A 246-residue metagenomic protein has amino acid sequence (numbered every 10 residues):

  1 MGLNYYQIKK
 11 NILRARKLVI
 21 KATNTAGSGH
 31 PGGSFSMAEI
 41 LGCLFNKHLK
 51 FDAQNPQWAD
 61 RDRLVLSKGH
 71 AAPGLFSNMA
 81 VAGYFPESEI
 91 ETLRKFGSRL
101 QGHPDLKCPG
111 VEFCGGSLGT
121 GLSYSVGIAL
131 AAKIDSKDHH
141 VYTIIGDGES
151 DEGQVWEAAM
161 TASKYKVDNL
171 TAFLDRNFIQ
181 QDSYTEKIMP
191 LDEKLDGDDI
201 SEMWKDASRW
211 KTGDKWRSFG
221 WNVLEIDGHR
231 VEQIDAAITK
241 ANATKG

Functional and structural regions predicted by a protein language model:
M1-A15: N-terminal hydrophobic or amphipathic helices/low-complexity stretches enriched in small/hydrophobic/Pro/Gly
N4-Y5, T25-A26, D60-R61, T143-I144 (+1 more regions): A short, structure-level motif marking secondary-structure boundaries and short turns
I8, G29, L64, G116 (+3 more regions): A generic structural signal for short
K9, K95-L106, Y124, I128-L130 (+2 more regions): Thiamine diphosphate
I12-S28, D175: N-terminal capping segment at the start of a domain
V19-A22, S34-Y165: Cofactor-binding active-site loop characterized by glycine-rich and histidine/acidic residues
T23-G27, M79, G220-V223: Short amphipathic alpha-helical interaction patches enriched in hydrophobic/aromatic residues with interspersed Lys/Arg
G27-F35: Structural motif
